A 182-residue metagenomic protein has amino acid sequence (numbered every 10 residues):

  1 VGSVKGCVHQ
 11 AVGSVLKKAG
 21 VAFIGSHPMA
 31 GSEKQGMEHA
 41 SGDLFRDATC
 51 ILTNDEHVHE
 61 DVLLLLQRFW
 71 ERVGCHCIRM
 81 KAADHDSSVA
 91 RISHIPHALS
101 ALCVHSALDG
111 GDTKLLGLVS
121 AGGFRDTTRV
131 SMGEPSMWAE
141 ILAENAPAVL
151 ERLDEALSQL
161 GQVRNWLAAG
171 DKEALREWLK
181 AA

Functional and structural regions predicted by a protein language model:
V1-E38: Rossmann-like NAD(P)(H) cofactor-binding subdomain of soluble oxidoreductases
K5, A30-E33, H57, D84 (+1 more regions): Residue-level detector of flexible, active-site-proximal loop/helix-junction positions within diverse enzyme catalytic
H9, Q35, E60-L64, L153: Conserved strand-to-helix beginnings and helix N-cap segments that scaffold or border functional pockets
E38-L44, A139-E140: Short, flexible, solvent-exposed loop/turn segments with mixed acidic/basic and small polar residues
G42-M132: Internal alpha-helical scaffold of NAD(P)-dependent oxidoreductase catalytic cores
T113-A182: Interdomain hinge/lid region at the active-site interface of Rossmann-like NAD(P)-dependent oxidoreductases
